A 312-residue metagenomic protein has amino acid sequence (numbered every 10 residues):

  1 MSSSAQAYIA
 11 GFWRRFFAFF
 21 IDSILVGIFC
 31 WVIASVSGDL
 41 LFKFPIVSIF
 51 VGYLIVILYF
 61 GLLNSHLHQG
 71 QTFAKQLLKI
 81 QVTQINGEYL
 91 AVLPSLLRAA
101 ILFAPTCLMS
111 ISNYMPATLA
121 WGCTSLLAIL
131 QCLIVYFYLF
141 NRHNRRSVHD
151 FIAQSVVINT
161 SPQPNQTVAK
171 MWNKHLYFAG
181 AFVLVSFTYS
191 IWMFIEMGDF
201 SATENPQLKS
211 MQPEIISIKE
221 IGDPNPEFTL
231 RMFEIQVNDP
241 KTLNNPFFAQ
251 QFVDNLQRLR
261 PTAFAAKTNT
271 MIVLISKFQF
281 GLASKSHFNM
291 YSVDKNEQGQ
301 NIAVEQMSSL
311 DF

Functional and structural regions predicted by a protein language model:
S3-F16, S23, F60-K75, P105-N173: Juxtamembrane cytosolic face of transmembrane helices
I9, W13, F17, Y89-L97: Alpha-helical membrane-protein architecture signal
R15-V47, A99-M115: Long, highly hydrophobic alpha-helical transmembrane signal-anchor segments
F73-L93, S155-N159: Active-site and channel-lining beta-strand-loop segments that bind or position nucleotide-derived/phosphorylated
Q166-M197: Internal/C-terminal transmembrane anchor helices
Y189-L230, P240-F248, I302-F312: N-proximal, solvent-exposed amphipathic alpha-helical segments enriched in charged/polar residues
E227-K241, A265-F312: Polar/charged, Gly/Pro-rich intrinsically disordered segments
N244-A266: Short, non-transmembrane amphipathic alpha-helical segments
